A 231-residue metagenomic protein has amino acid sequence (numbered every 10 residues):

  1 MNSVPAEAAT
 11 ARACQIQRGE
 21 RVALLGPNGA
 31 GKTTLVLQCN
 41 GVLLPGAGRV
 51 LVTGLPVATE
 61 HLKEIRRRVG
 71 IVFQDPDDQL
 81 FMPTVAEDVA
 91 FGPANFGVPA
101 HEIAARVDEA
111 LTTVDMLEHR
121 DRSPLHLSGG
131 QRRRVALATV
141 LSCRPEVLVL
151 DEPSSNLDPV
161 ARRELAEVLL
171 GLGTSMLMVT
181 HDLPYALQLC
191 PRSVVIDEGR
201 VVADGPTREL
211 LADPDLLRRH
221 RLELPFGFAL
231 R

Functional and structural regions predicted by a protein language model:
N40: Helix-to-loop junction immediately C-terminal to a conserved catalytic motif
G48-P56, I65: Conserved ABC transporter NBD signature motif
H101-H119: Conserved ABC ATPase "signature" region
S123-L127, Q131: Conserved ABC ATPase signature
L148-D151: Catalytic Walker B motif of ABC-type/P-loop ATPase nucleotide-binding domains
T180-H181: H-loop/switch region of ABC-family ATPase nucleotide-binding domains
